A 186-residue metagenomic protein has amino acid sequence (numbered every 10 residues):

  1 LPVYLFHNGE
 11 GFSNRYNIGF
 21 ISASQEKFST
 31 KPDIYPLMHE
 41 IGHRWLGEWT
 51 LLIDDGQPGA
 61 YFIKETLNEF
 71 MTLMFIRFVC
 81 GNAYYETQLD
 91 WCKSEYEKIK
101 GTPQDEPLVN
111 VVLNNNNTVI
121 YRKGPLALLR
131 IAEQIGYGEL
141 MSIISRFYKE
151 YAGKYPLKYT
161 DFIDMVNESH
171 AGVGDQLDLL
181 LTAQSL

Functional and structural regions predicted by a protein language model:
L1-A60: Juxtacatalytic substrate-recognition/specificity segment
L1-P2, D55-G59, N82-E86, S142-I144 (+1 more regions): Surface-exposed patches in mature extracellular/periplasmic domains of secreted proteins
L5-N8, S29-P32, P107-N116, Y148-K149: Active-site-adjacent structural elements in folded domains
E10-N17, I76-N82, Y151-K158, L186: Secretory-pathway/luminal and periplasmic proteins that interact with or process carbohydrate-rich
R44-W49, I53, M71-V79, A83 (+5 more regions): A generic secondary-structure signal for well-formed alpha-helical elements
G59-L126, Q134, A152, L180-A183: Acidic/His/Gly-enriched intrinsically disordered linker/tail segments that often contain short helix/coil "MoRF-like"
N117-L186: Amphipathic alpha-helical substructures
